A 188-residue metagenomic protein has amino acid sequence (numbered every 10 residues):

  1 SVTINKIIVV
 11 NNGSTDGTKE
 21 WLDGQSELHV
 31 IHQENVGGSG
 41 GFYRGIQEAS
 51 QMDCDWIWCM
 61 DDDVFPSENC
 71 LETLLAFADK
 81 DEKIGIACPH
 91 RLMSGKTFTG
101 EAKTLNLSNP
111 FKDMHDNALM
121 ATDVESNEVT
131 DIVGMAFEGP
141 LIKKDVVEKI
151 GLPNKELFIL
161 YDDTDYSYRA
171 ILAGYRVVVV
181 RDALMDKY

Functional and structural regions predicted by a protein language model:
N5-G13, I31-Q33: Short beta-strand/loop segment that forms part of the nucleotide-sugar
N11-E20, V64: A conserved acidic beta->alpha catalytic loop
T18, F42, N69-L71, D162: Acidic donor-diphosphate engagement hotspot in glycosyltransferases and nucleotidyltransferases that stabilizes
K19-E48: Conserved donor nucleotide-binding strand/loop of the catalytic core
C54-D63: Short beta-strand-to-loop acidic/aromatic patch adjacent to the donor-nucleotide binding site
N69-A102: Conserved donor NDP-sugar-binding/catalytic core segment of glycosyltransferases
T122-I142: A recurrent flexible, glycine/aromatic-enriched loop bordering the glycosyltransferase active site that acts as
P140, V146-G151, E156-A183: A short, conserved alpha-helix in the catalytic core of glycosyltransferases
